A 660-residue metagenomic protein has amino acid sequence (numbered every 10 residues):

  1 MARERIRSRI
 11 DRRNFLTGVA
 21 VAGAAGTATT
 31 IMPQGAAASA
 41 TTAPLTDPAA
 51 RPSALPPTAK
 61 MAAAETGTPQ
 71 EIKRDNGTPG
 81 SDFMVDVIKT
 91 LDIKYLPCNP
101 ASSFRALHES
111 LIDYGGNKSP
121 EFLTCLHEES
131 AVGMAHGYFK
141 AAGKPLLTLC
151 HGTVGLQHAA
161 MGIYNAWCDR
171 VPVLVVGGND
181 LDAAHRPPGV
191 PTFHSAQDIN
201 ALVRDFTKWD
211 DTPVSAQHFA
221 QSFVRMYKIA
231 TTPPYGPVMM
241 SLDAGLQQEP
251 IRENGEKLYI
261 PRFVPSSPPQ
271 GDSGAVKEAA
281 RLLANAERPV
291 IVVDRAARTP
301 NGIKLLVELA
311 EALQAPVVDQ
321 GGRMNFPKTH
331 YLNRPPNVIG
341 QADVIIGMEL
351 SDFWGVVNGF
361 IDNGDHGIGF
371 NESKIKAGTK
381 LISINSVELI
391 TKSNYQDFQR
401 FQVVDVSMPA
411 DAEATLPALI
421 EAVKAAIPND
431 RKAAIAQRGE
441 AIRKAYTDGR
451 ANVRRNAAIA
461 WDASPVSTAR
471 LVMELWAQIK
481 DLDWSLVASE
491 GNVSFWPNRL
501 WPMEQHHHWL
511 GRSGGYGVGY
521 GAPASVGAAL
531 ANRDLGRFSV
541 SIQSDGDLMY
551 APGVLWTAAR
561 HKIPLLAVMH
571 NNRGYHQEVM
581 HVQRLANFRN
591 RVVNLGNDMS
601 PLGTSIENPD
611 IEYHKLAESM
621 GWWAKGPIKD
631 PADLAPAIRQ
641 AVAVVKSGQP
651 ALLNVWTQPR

Functional and structural regions predicted by a protein language model:
M1-I10: N-terminal secretory signal peptides
I31-S81, V85: C-terminal segment of N-terminal export signals and the immediately downstream linker at the start of the mature
R51-D75, V214-Q217, S241, G255 (+5 more regions): Phosphate/pyrophosphate-binding active-site segments
P69, Q197, R225, I229-N285 (+1 more regions): Conformationally flexible catalytic loops at phosphate/diphosphate-handling active centers
S81-M84, K89, L107-I112, A441-A531: Active-site diphosphate/adenylate-binding microenvironment
K140, V293-I390, M503-L535, Y550-G553 (+1 more regions): Glycine-rich, anion-gripping cofactor-binding loops and their flanking helix/strand elements in enzyme active sites
G178-A220, D319-I442: Glycine-rich, acidic loop regions that bind phosphate or pyrophosphate groups
H185-H194, I339-Q341, L416, W496-P659: Thiamine diphosphate
